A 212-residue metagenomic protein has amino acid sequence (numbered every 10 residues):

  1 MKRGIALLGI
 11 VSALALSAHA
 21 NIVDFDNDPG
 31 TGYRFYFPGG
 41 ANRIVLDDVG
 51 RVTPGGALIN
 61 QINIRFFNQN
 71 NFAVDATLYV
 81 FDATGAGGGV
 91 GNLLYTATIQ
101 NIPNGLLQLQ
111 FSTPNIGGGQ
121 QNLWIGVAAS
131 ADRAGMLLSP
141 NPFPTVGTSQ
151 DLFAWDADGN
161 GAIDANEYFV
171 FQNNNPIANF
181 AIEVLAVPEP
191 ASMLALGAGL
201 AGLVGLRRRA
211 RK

Functional and structural regions predicted by a protein language model:
M1-G4, P188-E189, R207-K212: Positively charged n-region of N-terminal signal peptides that target proteins for export
K2-G9, S192-A195: Sec-dependent signal peptide recognition, specifically the positively charged N-region followed immediately by
L16-A20: Sec/Tat signal peptide C-region and signal peptidase I cleavage site
N21-G85, A129-A186: Beta-sheet-rich sandwich/jelly-roll-like modules and their strand-loop junctions
G91-I102: Solvent-exposed serine/threonine-rich low-complexity stretches and specific carbohydrate-binding patches
L107-Q121: Short, surface-exposed tryptophan/glycine-enriched loops that mediate extracellular molecular recognition
Q121-A129: Cysteine-clustered segments with highest specificity for TGF-beta superfamily mature ligands
E189-R207: A short, hydrophobic C-terminal helix/tail in secreted or cell-surface proteins
